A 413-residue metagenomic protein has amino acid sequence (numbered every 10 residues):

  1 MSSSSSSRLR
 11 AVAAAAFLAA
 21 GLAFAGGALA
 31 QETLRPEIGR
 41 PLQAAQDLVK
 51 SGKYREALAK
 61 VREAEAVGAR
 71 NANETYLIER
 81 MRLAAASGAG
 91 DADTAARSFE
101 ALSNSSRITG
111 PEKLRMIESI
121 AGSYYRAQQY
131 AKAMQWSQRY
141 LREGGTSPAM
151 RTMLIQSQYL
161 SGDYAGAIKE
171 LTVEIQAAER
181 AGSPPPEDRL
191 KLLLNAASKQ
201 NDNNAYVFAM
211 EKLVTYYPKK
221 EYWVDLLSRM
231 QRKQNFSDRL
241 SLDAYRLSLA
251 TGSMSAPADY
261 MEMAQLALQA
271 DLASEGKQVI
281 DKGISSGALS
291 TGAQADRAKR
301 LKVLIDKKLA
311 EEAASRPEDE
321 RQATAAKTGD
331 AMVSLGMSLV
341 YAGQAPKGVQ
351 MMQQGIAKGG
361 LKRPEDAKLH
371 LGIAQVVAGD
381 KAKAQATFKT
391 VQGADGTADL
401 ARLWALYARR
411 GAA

Functional and structural regions predicted by a protein language model:
S2-A11, F17-L18, L22-A101, S105-R115 (+2 more regions): N-terminal leader/linker segments that initiate helical-solenoid repeat arrays
L34-Q43, A72-E79, T109-S119, G144-M153 (+10 more regions): Generic helix N-cap/helix-start motif at coil->alpha-helix transitions
L48, R82, A86, Y124 (+7 more regions): Residue at a conserved register position within TPR or TPR-like alpha-solenoid repeats
S51, A89, A127, S161 (+6 more regions): Structural motif corresponding to the intra-repeat A-B loop/turn of tetratricopeptide repeats
K60-R62, D93-S103, Y130-L141, G166-A177 (+6 more regions): Alpha-helical repeat scaffolds
V67-N71, S105, E143, A177 (+6 more regions): Structural marker of alpha-solenoid helical repeat scaffolds
A89-L154: Surface-exposed, polar helix/loop patches in the mature regions of secreted/periplasmic/lumenal proteins that form
K327-A413: C-terminal soluble interaction/assembly domains
